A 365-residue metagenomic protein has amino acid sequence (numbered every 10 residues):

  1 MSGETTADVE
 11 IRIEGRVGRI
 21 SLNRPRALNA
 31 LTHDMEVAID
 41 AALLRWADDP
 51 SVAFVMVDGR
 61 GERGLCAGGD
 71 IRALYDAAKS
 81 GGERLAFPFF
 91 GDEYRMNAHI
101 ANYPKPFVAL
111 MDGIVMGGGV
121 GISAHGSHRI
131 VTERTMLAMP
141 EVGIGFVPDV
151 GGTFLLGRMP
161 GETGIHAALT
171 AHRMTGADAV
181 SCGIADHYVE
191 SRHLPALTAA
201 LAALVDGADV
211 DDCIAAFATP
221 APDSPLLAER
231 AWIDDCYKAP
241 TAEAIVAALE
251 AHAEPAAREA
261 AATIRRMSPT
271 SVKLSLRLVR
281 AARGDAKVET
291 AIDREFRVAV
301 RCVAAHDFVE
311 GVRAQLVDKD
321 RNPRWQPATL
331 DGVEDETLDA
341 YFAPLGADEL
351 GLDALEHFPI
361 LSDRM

Functional and structural regions predicted by a protein language model:
M1-D58, A98, E356-M365: Conserved CoA-thioester-binding segment of acyl-CoA-metabolizing enzymes
I20, V57, D70, I122-S123 (+3 more regions): Hydrophobic/aromatic residues within transmembrane alpha-helices of multi-pass small-molecule transporters
G59-D92, G145: Glycine- (often His-adjacent) and acidic-residue-rich active-site loop that binds/positions the CoA thioester
I100-I144, H166-A167, A171-H172, G176: Glycine-rich beta-to-alpha active-site loop
G151-F154, R158-D209: Contiguous mid-protein beta-loop-alpha structural module that forms a pocket-lining wall or clamp of enzyme active
I184, V189-M267: Amphipathic alpha-helical blocks and their helix-capping loop/short-beta junctions
V246-A251, A260-R297, V303, D307: Substrate-recognition/cap regions that form aromatic- and gly/pro-loop-enriched pockets for small-molecule ligands
V298, H306, E310-M365: C-terminal amphipathic alpha-helical interaction region
